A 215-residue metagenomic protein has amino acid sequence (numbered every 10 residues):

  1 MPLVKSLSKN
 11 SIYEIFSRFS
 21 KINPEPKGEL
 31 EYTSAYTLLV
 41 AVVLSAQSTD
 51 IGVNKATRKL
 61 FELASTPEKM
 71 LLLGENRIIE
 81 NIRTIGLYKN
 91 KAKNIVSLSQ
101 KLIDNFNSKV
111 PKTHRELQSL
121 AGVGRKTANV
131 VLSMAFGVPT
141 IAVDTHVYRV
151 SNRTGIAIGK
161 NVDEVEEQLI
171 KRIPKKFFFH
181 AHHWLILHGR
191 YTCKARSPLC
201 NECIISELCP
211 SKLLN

Functional and structural regions predicted by a protein language model:
P2-N215: Catalytic cores of DNA base-excision repair glycosylases
